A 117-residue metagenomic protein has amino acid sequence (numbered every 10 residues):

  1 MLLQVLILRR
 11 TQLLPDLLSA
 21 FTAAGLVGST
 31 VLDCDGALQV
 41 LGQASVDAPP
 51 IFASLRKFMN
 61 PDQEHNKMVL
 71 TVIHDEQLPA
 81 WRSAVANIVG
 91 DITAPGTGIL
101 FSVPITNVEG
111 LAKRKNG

Functional and structural regions predicted by a protein language model:
M1-G117: Positively charged, small/polar-rich N-terminal and surface patches that mediate targeting and assembly and bind
